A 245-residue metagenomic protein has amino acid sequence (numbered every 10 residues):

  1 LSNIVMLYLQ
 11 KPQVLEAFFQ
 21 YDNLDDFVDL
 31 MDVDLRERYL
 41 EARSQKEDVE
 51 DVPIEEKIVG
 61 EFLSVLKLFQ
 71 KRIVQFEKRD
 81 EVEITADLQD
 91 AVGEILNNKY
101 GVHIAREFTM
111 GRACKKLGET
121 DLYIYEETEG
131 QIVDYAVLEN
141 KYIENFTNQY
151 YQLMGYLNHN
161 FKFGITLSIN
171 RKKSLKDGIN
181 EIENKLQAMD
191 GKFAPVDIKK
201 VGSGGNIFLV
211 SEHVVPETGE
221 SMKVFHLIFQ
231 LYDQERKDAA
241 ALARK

Functional and structural regions predicted by a protein language model:
L1-E47: Nuclease-adjacent, charged terminal/linker segments that flank catalytic cores
I54-T109, G130: Acidic-basic catalytic patches of nuclease active cores, encompassing PD-(D/E)XK and other metal-cofactor nuclease
D90, R171-K245: Domain-level recognition of nuclease-like catalytic cores that cleave nucleotide substrates
N97, I124-T128, M154-F161: Short, surface-exposed basic-aromatic patches at helix termini and helix-loop junctions that form
G101-G130, E144-N145, V214-G219: Active-site metal-binding core of divalent-cation-utilizing nuclease and nuclease-like domains
L122-I124, V133-Y142, Y156: Conserved catalytic cores of phosphodiester-cleaving nucleases, focusing on short active-site segments
A136-L138, I165-L167, F225-L227: Hydrophobic/aromatic beta-strand patches that form the interior of the parallel beta-sheet core in alpha/beta enzyme
N140-D190: Catalytic cores of nucleic-acid endonucleases
